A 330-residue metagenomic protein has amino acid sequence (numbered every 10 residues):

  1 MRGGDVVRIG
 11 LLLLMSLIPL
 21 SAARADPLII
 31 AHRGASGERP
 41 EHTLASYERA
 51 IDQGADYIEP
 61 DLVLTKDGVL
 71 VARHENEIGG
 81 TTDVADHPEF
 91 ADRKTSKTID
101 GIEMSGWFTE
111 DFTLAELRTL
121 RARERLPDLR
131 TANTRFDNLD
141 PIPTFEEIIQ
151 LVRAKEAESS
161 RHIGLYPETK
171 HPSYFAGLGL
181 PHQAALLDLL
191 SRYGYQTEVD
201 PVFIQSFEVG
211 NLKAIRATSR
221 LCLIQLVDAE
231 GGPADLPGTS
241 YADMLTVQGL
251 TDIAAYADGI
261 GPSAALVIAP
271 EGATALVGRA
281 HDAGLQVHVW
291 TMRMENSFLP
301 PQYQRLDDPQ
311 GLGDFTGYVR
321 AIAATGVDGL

Functional and structural regions predicted by a protein language model:
M1-R2, A23: Exposed, low-complexity/repetitive linear segments and helix-based recognition motifs, biased toward charged/polar
R2-G10: Positively charged n-region of N-terminal signal peptides that target proteins for export
G10-P19: Bacterial N-terminal signal peptides
A23-L330: Phosphate-group recognition and catalysis centered on beta-loop-alpha active-site segments
